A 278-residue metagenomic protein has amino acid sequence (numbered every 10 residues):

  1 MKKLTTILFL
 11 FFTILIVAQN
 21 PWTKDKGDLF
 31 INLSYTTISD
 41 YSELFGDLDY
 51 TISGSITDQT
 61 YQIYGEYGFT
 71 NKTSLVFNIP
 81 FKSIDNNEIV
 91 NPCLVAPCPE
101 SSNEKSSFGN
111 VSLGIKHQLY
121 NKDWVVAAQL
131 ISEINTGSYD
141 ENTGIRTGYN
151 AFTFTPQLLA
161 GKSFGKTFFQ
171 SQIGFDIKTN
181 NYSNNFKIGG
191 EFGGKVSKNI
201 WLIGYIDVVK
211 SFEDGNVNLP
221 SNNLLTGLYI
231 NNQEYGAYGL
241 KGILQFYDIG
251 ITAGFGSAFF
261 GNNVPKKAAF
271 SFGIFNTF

Functional and structural regions predicted by a protein language model:
L33, I63-Y67, F77, L113-H117 (+7 more regions): Residues on the lipid-exposed face of transmembrane beta-strands in outer-membrane beta-barrel proteins
Y35-Y41, I79-D85, L119, S132-S138 (+6 more regions): Transmembrane beta-strands of outer-membrane beta-barrel pores
T37-T60: Surface-exposed strand-loop-strand hairpins of Gram-negative outer-membrane beta-barrel proteins
T57-Y61, S102, S106-V111, G148-F154 (+3 more regions): Residues that define the transmembrane beta-barrel architecture of outer-membrane proteins
K72-F77, D123-V126, K166-S171, N199-L202 (+1 more regions): Repeated loop/turn-to-beta-strand initiation elements of outer-membrane beta-barrel proteins
N86-D176, L224-N231, Q245: Outer-membrane pore/translocation modules
T147-S221: Detector for outer-membrane/organellar transmembrane beta-barrel domains, recognizing the amphipathic beta-strand
E191-F278: Outer membrane beta-barrel transmembrane domains
